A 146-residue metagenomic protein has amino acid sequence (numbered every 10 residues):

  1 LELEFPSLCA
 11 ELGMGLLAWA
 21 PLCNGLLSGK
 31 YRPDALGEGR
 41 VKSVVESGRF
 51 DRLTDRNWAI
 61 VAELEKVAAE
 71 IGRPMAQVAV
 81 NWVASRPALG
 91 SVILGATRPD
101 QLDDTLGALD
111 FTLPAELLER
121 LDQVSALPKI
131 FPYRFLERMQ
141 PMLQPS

Functional and structural regions predicted by a protein language model:
L1-R40, P74: Aromatic-lined glycan-binding groove of carbohydrate-active enzymes
E11, A35-E70, S85-L89, P99 (+1 more regions): Terminal-tail/helix-coil boundary detector
G15-L17, G90-I93: Structural preference for beta-strand elements that scaffold enzyme active sites
V78: Glycine/threonine-rich phosphate-binding loop and adjacent beta-strand/alpha-helix elements that clamp
N81-W82: Hydrophobic, secondary-structure "cap" segments at the distal end of domains
A96: Short, basic-rich loop-to-helix N-cap that marks the start of a DNA-contacting helix
